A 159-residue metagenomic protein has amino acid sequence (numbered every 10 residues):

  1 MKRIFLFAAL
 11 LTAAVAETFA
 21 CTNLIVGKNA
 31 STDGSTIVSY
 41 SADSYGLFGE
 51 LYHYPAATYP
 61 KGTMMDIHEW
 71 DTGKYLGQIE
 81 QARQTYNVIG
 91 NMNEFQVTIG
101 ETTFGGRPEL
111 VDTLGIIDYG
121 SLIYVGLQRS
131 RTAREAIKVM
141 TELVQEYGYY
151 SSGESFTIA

Functional and structural regions predicted by a protein language model:
I4-A14: Sec-dependent N-terminal signal peptides
V15-A20: Sec/Tat signal peptide C-region and signal peptidase I cleavage site
C21-Y119, V139-A159: A contiguous strand-loop segment
V111-T113, S121-S130: Second-shell loop/turn segments in exported
